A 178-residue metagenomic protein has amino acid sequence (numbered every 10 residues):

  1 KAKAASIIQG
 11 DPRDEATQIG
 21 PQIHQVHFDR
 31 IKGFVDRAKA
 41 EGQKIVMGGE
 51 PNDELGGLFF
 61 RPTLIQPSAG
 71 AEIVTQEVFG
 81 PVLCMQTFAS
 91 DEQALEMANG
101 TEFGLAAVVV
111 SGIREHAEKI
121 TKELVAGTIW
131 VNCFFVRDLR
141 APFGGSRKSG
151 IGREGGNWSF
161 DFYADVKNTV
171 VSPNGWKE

Functional and structural regions predicted by a protein language model:
K3-I8, I19, N52, F59-E178: Conserved C-terminal structural/oligomerization subdomain of aldehyde/semialdehyde dehydrogenase
D14-G20: Short linear capping/connector segments at secondary-structure termini
P21-K32: Short beta-strand to alpha-helix junction loop
G33-K39: Helical element adjacent to the flavin cofactor pocket in flavoenzyme catalytic cores
A40-P51: Short secondary-structure junctions
